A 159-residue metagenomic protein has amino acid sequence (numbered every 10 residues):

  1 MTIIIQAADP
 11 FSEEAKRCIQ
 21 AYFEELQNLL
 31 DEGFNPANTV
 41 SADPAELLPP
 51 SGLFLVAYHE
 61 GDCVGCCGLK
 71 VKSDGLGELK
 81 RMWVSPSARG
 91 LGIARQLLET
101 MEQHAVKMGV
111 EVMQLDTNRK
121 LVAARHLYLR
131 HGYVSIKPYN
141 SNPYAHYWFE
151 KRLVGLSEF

Functional and structural regions predicted by a protein language model:
I3-K80, S85, L98-E99, H104 (+2 more regions): Acetyl-CoA-dependent GNAT
G75, L91, K107-E111: Short coil/turn segments at alpha/beta junctions that flank glycine-rich nucleotide-binding fingerprints
S85-S87, L91, R119: Active-site acidic-Proline motif in GNAT/NAT acetyltransferases
L91, R95, E99: Residues forming the Rossmann-fold NAD(P)(H) cofactor-binding site
R95, K120-P138, N142-H146: Conserved active-site alpha-helix within GNAT-family acetyltransferase domains
L98, A105-T117: Conserved GNAT acetyl-CoA-binding A-motif
Y147-F159: Terminal substrate-recognition subdomain of acyl/acetyltransferases
